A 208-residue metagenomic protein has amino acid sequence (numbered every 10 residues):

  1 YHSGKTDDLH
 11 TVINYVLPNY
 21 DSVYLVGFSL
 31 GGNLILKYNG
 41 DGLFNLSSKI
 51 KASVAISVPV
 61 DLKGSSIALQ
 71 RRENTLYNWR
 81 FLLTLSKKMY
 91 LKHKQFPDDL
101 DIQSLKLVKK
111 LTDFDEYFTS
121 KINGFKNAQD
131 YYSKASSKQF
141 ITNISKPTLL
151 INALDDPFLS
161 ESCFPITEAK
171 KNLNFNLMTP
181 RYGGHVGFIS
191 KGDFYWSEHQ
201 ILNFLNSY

Functional and structural regions predicted by a protein language model:
Y1-N19, Y24: Alpha/beta-hydrolase active-site loop
H10, N14, L36-G40, L202: Short, hydrophobic alpha-helix immediately C-terminal to the catalytic nucleophile
Y24-I122: Alpha/beta-hydrolase-fold enzymes
Y117-F140: Active-site nucleophile elbow and catalytic-triad environment of alpha/beta-hydrolase enzymes
K138, L154-P157, Y182-G184: Acidic beta-to-alpha connecting loop that harbors the catalytic carboxylate
I144, L150-N152, D156: Short beta-strand/loop motif that positions the catalytic acidic residue of the alpha/beta-hydrolase fold
K170-V186: Catalytic histidine neighborhood in serine/cysteine hydrolases with alpha/beta-hydrolase-type architecture
G183-W196: Catalytic histidine-centered segment of alpha/beta-hydrolase-like enzymes
